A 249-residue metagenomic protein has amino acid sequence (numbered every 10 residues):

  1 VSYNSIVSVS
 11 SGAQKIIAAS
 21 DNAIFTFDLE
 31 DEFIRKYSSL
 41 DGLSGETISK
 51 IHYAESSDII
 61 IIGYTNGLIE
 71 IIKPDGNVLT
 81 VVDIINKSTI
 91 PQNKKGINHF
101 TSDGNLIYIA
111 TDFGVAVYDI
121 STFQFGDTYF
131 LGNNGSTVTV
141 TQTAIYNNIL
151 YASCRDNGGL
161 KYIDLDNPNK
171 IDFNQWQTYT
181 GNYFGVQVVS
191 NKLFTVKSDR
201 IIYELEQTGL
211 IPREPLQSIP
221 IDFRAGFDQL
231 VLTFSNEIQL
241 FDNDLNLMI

Functional and structural regions predicted by a protein language model:
V1, I97-H99, Q177, T195-V196 (+3 more regions): Short, intrinsically disordered, charge-balanced linker/junction segments flanking boundaries in proteins
V1-G12, S38-S56, V82-D103, D127-N147 (+2 more regions): Short coil-to-beta transitions that initiate beta-strands within beta-rich domains
V1-R35: An edge-strand/N-cap motif at the start of beta-rich repeat modules
K15-A18, I59-I62, L106-I109, L150-A152 (+2 more regions): Conserved beta-propeller blade signature
N22-F25, T65-I69, F113-A116, I149 (+3 more regions): Loop/turn residues immediately N-terminal
I24-V78, N86-T89, G104, V117-D119: Post-signal peptide N-terminal segment of secreted/secretory-pathway proteins
D28-E32, K73-N77, D119-F123, D164-P168 (+2 more regions): Short loop/turn segments that connect beta-strands within beta-propeller blades
